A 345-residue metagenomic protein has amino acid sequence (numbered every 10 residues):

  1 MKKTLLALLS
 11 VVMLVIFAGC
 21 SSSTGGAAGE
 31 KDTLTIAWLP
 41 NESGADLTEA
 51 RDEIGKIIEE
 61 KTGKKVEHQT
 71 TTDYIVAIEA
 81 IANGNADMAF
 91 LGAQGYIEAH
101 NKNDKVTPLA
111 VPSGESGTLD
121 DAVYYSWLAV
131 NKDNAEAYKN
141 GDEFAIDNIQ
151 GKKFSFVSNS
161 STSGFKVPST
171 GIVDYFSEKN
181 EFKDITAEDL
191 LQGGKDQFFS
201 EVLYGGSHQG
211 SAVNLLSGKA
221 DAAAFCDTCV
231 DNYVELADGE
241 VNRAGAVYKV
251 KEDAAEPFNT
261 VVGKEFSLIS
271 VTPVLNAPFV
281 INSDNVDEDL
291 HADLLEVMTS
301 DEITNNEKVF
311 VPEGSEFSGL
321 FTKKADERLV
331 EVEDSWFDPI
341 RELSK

Functional and structural regions predicted by a protein language model:
V15-G19: C-terminal motif of bacterial Sec signal peptides marking the signal peptidase cleavage site
S21-S23: Bacterial signal peptide processing site
A28-A45, K64-T70, K152-S155: Short, well-ordered beta-strand elements
D32-L34, W38, E42-E53, N285-K345: An extracytoplasmic/periplasmic, membrane-proximal ligand-sensing/linker region
P40, T70-Y74, N85-I97, N101-K105 (+5 more regions): Beta->alpha turn/N-cap motifs
P40, V123-K139, S270-E288: A bilobed periplasmic-binding-protein/Venus flytrap-type ligand-binding module shared by bacterial periplasmic
P112-N180: A conserved helix-loop-strand patch within extracytoplasmic ligand-binding domains of the periplasmic binding
G164-D287: Pocket-lining segment of extracytoplasmic ligand-binding domains
